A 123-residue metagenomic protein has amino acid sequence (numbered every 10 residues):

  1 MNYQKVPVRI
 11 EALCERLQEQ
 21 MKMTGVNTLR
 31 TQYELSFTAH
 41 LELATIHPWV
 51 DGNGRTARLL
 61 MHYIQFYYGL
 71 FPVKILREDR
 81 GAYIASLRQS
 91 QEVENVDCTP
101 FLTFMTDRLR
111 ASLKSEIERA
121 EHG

Functional and structural regions predicted by a protein language model:
M1-G123: FIC/Doc superfamily catalytic core
